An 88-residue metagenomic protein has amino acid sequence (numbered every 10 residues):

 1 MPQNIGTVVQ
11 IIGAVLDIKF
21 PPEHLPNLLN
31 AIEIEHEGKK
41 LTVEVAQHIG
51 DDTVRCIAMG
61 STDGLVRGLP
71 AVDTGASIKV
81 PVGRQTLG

Functional and structural regions predicted by a protein language model:
P2-N4, I11-G88: Acidic-enriched and Gly/Ser
